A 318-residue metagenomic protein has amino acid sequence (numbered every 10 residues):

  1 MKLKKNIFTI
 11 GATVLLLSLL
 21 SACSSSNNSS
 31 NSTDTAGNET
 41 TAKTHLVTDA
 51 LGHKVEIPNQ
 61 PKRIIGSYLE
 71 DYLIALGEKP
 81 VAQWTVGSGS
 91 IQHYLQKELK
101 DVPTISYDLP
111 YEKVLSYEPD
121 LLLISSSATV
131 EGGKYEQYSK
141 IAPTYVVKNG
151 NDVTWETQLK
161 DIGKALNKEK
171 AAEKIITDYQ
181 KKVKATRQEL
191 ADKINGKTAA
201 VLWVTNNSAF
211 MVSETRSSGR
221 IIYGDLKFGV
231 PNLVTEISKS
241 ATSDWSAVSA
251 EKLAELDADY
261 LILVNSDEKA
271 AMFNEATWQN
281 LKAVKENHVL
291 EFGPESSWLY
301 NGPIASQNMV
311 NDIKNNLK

Functional and structural regions predicted by a protein language model:
K2-A12, A22-Y68, A171-L202, N265-K269 (+2 more regions): Bacterial Sec-exported substrate-binding components of ABC uptake systems
L17-L20: Bacterial Sec-type N-terminal signal peptides, specifically the leucine/valine-rich hydrophobic h-region
D49-L51, V102-E112, S240-A250: Short helix-initiation/N-cap motifs at beta->coil->alpha
I65-K113, L121, S126-S127: A short, structured surface patch at a secondary-structure boundary
S88-Q92, M211-D244: Alpha-helical, coiled-coil/dimerization segments enriched in small aliphatic residues
E118-I124, P143, L253, A258-D259: Proline-aspartate-enriched helix->loop->beta-strand connector
K140-N207, S296, Y300-K318: Extracytoplasmic substrate-binding proteins
L256-K318: Structured C-terminal subdomain patch of bacterial secreted/periplasmic proteins
